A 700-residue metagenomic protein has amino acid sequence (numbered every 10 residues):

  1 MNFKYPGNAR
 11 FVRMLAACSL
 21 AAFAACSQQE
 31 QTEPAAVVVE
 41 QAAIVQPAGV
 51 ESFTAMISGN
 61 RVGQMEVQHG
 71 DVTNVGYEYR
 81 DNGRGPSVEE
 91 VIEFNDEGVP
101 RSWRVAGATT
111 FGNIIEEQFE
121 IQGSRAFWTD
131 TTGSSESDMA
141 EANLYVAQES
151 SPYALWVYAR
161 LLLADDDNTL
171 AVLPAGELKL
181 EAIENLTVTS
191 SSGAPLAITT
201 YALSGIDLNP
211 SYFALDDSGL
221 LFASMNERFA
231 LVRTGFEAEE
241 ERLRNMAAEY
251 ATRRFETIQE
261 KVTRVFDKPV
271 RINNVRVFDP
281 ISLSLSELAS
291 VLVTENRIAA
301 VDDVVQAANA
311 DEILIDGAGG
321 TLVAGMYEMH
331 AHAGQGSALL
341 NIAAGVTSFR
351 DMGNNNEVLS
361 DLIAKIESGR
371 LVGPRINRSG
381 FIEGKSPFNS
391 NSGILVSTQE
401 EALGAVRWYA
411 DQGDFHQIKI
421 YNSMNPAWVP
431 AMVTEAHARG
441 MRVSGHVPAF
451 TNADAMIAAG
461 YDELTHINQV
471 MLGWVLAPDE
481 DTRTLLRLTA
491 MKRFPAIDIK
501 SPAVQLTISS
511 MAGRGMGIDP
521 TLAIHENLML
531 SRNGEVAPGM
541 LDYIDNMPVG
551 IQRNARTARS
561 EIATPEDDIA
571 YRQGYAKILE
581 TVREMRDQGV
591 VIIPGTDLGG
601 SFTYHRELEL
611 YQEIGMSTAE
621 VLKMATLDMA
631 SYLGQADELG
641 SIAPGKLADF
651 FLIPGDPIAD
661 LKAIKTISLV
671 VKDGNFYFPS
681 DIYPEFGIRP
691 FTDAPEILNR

Functional and structural regions predicted by a protein language model:
A22-A25: C-terminal motif of bacterial Sec signal peptides marking the signal peptidase cleavage site
V45-A48, N60-V62, G112-T199, M225 (+1 more regions): Solvent-exposed helix/loop surface patches that form functional interfaces
A55-D130, G219: N-terminal mature ectodomain segment of secretory-pathway/periplasmic proteins
E260-R264, V277-S290, F602, S617-L622 (+1 more regions): Acidic, glycine-enriched loop/beta-strand segments at the rims of small-molecule binding/catalytic pockets
D267-I272, A308-L339, T347: Replace "His-x-His-based motif
S282-V323: Histidine-rich, glycine-flanked metal-binding segment
A338-V358, R375-I382, Q412-M424, V433 (+5 more regions): Divalent metal-dependent hydrolysis catalytic cores, especially in the metallo-beta-lactamase
R407-M424, V470-I614, G687-R689, L698-R700: Active-site neighborhoods of metal-dependent hydrolases
